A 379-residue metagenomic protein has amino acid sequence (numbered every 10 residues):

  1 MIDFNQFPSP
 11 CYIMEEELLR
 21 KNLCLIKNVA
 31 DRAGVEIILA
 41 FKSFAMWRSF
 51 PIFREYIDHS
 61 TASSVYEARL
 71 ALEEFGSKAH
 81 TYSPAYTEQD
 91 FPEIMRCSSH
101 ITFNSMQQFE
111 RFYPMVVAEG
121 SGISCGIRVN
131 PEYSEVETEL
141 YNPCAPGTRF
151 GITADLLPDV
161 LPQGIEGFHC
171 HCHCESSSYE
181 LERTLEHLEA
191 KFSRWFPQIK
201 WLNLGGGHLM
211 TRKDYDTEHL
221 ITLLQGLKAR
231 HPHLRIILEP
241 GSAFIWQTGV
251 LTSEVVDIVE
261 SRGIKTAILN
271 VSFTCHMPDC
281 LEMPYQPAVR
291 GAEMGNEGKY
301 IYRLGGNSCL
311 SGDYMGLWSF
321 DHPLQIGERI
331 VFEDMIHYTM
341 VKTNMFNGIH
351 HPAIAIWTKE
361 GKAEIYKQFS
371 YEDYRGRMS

Functional and structural regions predicted by a protein language model:
M1-G76, S272, F320-E333, H337-T339: N-terminal capping/small domains of soluble enzymes
V35-W201, Y215, L223-G226: Active-site-proximal beta-alpha core segment in soluble small-molecule metabolic enzymes
Y133-E135, C174, M210, F244 (+1 more regions): Feature marks short, surface-exposed loop/turn motifs that line or immediately flank catalytic pockets and channel
H171-H173, L202-T211, P240-S242: Glycine-rich beta-strand-to-loop/alpha-helix junction loops that act as flexible
S178-R183, T211-L220, Q247-S253, D257 (+1 more regions): Short glycine/threonine-rich loop-to-helix capping motif typified by GTGT followed within a few residues by an Asp-Pro
A190, W195-I199, H219-G226, R230-H231 (+1 more regions): Acidic/histidine-enriched ion/cofactor-binding microenvironments in catalytic or ligand-binding pockets
L238-S379: Charged (often Lys/Glu-rich) extended helix/loop segments that serve as interaction or gating elements
